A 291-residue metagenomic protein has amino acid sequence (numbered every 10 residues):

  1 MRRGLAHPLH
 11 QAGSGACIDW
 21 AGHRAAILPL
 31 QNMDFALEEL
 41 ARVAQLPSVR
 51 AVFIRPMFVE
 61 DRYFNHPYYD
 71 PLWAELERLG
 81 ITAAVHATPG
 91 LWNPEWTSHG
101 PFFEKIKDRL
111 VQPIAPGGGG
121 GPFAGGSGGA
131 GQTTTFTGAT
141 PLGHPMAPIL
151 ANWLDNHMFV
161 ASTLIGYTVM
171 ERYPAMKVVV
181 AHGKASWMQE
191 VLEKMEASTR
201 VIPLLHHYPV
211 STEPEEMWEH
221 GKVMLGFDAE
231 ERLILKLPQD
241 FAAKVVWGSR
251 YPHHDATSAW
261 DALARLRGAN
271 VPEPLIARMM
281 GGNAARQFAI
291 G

Functional and structural regions predicted by a protein language model:
M1, E193-E196, G268: A short secondary-structure junction motif
M1-G4, Q31, N152-H157, L225 (+2 more regions): Short, surface-exposed alpha-helical recognition segments that flank or form part of ligand/macromolecule-binding
M1-I54: Mid-domain alpha/beta scaffold segments of enzyme catalytic cores
A6-H10, A36, Y69, S162 (+2 more regions): Aromatic/hydrophobic pocket-lining residues that form the small-molecule binding cavity in soluble enzyme cores
S14-D19, A41, Y167-T168, M176 (+5 more regions): Mid-to-C-terminal alpha-helical segments outside catalytic/metal-binding sites
I27-P29, G183, R250: Cofactor-binding loop segments of dinucleotide-utilizing enzymes, especially the Rossmann-like FAD- and NAD(P)+-binding
L30-M33, E60-R62, G90-W92, H253-D255: Short, small-residue-enriched loops and turns at beta-alpha junctions that line or gate enzyme active sites
L40-V245: Catalytic pocket-lining loop regions of alpha/beta-barrel enzymes, especially the amidohydrolase/enolase/GH5 lineages
